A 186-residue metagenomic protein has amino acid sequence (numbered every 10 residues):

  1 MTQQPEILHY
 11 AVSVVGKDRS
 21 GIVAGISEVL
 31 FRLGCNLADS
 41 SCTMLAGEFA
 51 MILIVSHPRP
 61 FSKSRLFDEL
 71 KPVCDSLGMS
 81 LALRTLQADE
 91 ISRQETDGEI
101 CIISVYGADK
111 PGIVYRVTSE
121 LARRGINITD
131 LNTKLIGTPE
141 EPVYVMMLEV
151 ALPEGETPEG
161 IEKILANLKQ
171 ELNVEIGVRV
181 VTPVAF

Functional and structural regions predicted by a protein language model:
M1-F186: A conserved regulatory-domain signal marking ACT and ACT-like small-molecule sensing domains and adjacent regulatory
